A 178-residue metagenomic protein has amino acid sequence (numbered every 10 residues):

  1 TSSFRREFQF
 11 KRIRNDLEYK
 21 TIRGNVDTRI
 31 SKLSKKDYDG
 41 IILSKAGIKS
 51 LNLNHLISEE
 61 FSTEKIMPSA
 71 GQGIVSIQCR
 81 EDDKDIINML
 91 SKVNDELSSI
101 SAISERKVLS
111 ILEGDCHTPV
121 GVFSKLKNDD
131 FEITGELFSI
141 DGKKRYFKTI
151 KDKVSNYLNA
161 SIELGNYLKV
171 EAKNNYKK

Functional and structural regions predicted by a protein language model:
T1-S2, S98: Short loop->beta-strand "edge-of-pocket" segments that line small-molecule binding or catalytic clefts across diverse
E7, R12-D16, K20-K178: Small-molecule-sensing regulatory modules
